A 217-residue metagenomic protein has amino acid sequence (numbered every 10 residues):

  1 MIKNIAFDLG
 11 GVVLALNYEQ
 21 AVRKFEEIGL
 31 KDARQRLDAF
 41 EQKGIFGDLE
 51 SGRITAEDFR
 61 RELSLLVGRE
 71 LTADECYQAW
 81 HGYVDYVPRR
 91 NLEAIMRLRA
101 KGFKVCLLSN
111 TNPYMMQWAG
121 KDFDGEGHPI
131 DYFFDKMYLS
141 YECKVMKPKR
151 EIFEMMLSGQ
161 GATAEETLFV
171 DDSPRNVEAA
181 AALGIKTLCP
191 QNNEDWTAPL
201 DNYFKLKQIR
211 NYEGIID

Functional and structural regions predicted by a protein language model:
M1-K3, F7, N112-P113, Q117-D217: Asp-based, Mg2+/Mn2+-dependent phosphohydrolase catalytic module
I2-E93, A100-K101, N112-M116, N202: N-terminal helical cap/lid subdomain that shapes the substrate entry/recognition surface in HAD-like hydrolases
R23, E93-M96, M155, E178: Surface-exposed charge patches
R99-A100, A181: Anion (oxyanion) recognition and catalysis
G102-F103, I185: A short helix->loop->beta-strand "cap" motif at the edges of active sites that frequently abuts
L107: Phosphate-binding loop of NTP-binding sites
